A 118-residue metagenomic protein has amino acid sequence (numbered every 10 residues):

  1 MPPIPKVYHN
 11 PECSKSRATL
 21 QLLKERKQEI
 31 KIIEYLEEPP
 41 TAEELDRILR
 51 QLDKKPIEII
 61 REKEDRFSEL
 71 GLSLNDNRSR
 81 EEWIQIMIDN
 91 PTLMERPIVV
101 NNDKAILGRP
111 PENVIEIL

Functional and structural regions predicted by a protein language model:
P2-L22, R26, I30-Y35: Local sequence-structure signature of Cys/Sec-based thiol-disulfide redox active-site neighborhoods
E37-L118: Thiol/selenol-based redox catalytic cores and closely related redox-interacting motifs
